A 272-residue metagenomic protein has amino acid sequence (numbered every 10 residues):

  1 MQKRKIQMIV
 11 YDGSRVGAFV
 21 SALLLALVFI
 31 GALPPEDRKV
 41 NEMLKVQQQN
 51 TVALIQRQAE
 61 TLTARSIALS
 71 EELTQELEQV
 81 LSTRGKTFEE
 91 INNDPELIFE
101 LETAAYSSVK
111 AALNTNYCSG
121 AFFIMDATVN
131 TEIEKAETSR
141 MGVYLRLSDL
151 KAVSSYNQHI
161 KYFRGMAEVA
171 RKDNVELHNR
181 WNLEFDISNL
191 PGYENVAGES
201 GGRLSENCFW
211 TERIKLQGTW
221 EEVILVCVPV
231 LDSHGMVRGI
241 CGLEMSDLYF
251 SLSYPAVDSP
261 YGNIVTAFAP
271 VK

Functional and structural regions predicted by a protein language model:
M1-K3: Short, Lys/Arg-rich, polar N-terminal cytosolic tail immediately upstream of the first transmembrane signal-anchor
I6-E100, A104, K110, Y117-S119: Juxtamembrane extracytoplasmic/periplasmic/luminal helical "stalk" adjacent to the first N-terminal
T74, Y106-N116, G201, G218 (+1 more regions): Short regulatory alpha-helical segment in sensory/regulatory domains of signaling proteins that mediates
T103-I133, A269-K272: Extracytoplasmic ligand-binding sensor domains of the Cache superfamily
A104-S108, I240-K272: Solvent-exposed, extracytoplasmic
M125-L177: GAF sensory/regulatory domain recognition with acknowledged cross-activation on helical regulatory dimers
T128-N130, L216-Q217, M245-Y249: Solvent-exposed loop/turn segments at secondary-structure junctions within structured extracellular/periplasmic domains
F163-G242, L252: Extracytoplasmic/periplasmic ligand-binding sensor regions of membrane-associated signaling proteins
